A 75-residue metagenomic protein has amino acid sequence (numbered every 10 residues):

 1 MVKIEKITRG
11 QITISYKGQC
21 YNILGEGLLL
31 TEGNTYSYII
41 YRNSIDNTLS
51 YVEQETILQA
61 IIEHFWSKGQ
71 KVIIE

Functional and structural regions predicted by a protein language model:
M1-V2, E75: Absolute protein N-terminus
V2-N34: N-terminal acidic leader/helix
L30-E75: Acidic, low-complexity intrinsically disordered segments
